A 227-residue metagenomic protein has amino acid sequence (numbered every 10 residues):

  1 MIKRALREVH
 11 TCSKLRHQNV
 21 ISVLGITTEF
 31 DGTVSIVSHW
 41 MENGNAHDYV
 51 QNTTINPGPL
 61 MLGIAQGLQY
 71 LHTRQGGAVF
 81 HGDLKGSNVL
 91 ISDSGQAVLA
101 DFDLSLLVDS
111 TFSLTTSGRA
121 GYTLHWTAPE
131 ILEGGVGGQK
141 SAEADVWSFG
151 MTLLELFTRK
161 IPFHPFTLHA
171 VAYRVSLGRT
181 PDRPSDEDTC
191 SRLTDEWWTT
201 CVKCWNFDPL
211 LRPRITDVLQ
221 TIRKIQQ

Functional and structural regions predicted by a protein language model:
A5, V9-H10: Regulatory alphaC helix of protein kinase catalytic domains
S22-V34: Short beta-strand micro-motifs within the conserved protein kinase catalytic domain, predominantly in the N-lobe
D31-N45: Conserved short submotifs of the Hanks-type protein kinase catalytic core that shape the nucleotide-binding pocket
H72, G76-I91: Catalytic-loop of the protein kinase fold
S87-H125, G134: Activation segment/activation loop of eukaryotic-type protein kinase catalytic domains
D145: Conserved catalytic-loop aspartate of Hanks-type protein kinases
W205-D217: A conserved short helix/loop substructure at the end of the activation segment of eukaryotic-like protein kinase domains
